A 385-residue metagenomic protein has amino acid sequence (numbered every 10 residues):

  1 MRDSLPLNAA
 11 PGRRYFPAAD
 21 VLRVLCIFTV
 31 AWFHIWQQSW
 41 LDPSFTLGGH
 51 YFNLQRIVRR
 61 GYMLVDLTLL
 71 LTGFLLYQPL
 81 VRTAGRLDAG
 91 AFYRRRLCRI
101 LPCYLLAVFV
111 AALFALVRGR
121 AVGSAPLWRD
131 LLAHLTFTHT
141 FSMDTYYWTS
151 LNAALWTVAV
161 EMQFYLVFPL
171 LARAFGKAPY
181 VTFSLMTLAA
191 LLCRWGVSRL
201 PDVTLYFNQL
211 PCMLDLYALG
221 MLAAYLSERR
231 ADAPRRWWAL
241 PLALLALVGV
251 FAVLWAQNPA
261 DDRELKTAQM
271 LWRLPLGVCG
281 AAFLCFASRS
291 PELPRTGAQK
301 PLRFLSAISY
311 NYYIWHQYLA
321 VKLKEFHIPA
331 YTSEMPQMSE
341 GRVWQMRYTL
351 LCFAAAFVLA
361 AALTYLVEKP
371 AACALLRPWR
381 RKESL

Functional and structural regions predicted by a protein language model:
M1-A18: Short, Lys/Arg-rich, polar N-terminal cytosolic tail immediately upstream of the first transmembrane signal-anchor
F16-P17, N53-V65, Y147-V160, S198-L219 (+3 more regions): Interfacial loop-to-helix transition and helix-capping segments at the boundaries of transmembrane helices
P17-V81, I100-Y104, T136-H139, C212 (+5 more regions): Functionally critical transmembrane alpha-helices in membrane proteins and complexes, commonly lining
A19, Y62-V65, P79-L116, A125-A133 (+9 more regions): Transmembrane alpha-helical segments and their boundary/interface "anchor" motifs in multi-pass integral membrane
F28-I35, L113, T140, M186-S198 (+3 more regions): Aromatic-anchored segments of alpha-helical transmembrane domains
F74-R82, A107, A111, F164 (+9 more regions): Hydrophobic transmembrane alpha-helices
M162-A190, A224-L242: Solvent-exposed interhelical
Y217, A243-K369: Alpha-helical transmembrane segments of multi-pass integral membrane proteins
